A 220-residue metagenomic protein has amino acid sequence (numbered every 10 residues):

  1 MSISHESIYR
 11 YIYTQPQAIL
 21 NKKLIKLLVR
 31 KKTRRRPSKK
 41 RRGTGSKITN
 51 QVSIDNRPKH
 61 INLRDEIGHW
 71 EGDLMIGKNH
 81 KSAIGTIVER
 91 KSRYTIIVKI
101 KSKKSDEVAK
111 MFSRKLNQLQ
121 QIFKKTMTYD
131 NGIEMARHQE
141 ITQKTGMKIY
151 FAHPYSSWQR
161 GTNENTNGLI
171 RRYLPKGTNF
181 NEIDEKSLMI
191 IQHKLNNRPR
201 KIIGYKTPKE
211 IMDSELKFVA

Functional and structural regions predicted by a protein language model:
M1-K40: Conserved short alpha-helical interface segments
I8, D73, I87, R93 (+5 more regions): Mobile genetic element proteins and their domesticated derivatives, centered on retroelements and DNA transposons
L27-I84: Mobile-element integrase/transposase regions, centering on the N-terminal DNA-binding/Zn-coordinating module
I76-H80, I97-Q121: Active-site beta-loop-alpha junctions of metal-dependent nucleic acid enzymes, especially the RNase H-like/DDE
R93-V98, F151, K176: Short small-residue beta-strand/loop micro-motif enriched in glycine and branched aliphatics
Y129-N131, A136-Q139, F151-L174, N181-Q192: RNase H-like two-metal-ion nuclease catalytic core shared by retroviral integrases and related mobile-element nucleases
K144-T145: Short, structured coil segments at secondary-structure junctions
K176-A220: C-terminal domain-tail junction helix/linker
